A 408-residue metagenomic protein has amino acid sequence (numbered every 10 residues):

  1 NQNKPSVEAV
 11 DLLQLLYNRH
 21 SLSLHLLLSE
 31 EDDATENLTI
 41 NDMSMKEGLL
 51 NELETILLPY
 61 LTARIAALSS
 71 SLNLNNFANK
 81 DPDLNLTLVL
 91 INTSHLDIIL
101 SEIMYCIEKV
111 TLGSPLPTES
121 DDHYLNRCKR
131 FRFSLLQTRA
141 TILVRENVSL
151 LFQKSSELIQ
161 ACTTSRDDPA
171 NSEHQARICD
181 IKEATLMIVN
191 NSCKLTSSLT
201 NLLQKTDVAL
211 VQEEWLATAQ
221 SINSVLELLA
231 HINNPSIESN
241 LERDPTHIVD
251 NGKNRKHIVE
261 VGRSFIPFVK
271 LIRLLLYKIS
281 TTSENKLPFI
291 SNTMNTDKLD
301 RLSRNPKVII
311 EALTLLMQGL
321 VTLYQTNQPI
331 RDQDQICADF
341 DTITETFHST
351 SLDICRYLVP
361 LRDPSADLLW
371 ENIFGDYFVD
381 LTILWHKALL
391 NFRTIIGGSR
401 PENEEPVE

Functional and structural regions predicted by a protein language model:
N1-H231, H348, L352, D363-E408: Leu/Val/Ala/Ile-rich N-terminal alpha-helices, chiefly Sec-type signal peptides and the beginnings
D207-E408: Extended, alpha-helical interaction "stalks"
